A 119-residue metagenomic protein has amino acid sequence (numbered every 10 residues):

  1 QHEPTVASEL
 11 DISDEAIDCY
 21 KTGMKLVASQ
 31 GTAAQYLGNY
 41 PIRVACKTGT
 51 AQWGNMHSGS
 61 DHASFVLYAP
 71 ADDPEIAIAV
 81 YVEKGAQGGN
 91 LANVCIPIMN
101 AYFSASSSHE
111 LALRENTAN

Functional and structural regions predicted by a protein language model:
Q1-E9, E15-H109: Active-site beta-strand/loop architecture of penicillin-binding DD-peptidases
L111-N119: Short, highly charged C-terminal tails/helix-capping segments
